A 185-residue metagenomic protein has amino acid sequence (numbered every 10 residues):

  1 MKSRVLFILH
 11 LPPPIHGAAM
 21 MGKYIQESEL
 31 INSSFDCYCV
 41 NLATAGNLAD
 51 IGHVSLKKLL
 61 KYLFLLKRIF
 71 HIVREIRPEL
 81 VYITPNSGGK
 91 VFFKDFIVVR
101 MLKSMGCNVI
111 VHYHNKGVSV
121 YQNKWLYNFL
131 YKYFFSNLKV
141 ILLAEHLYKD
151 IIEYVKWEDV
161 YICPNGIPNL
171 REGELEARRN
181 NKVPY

Functional and structural regions predicted by a protein language model:
M1-A45, C107: N-terminal subdomain of nucleotide-sugar transferases
L6-F7, R178-Y185: Conserved donor-binding/catalytic core segment of Leloir-type glycosyltransferases
N41-H71, S87-K94: A short, charged, and often flexible helix/loop element on the N-terminal side of the glycosyltransferase catalytic
L65, L80-M105: An aromatic- and histidine-rich active-site surface loop
N86-V91, C107-K124, K139: A short, histidine- and acid-enriched strand-loop-helix "catalytic/donor-clamping" loop that lines the nucleotide-sugar
V98-N108, N123-K139: Membrane-proximal helix-turn-helix segments that form the acceptor-binding/catalytic region of lipid-linked
N115-K132, N169, G173: Nucleotide-sugar donor phosphate/pyrophosphate-binding loop at the beta->alpha transition of glycosyltransferases
K132-E174: Donor nucleotide-sugar binding/catalytic pocket of nucleotide-sugar-dependent glycosyltransferases
